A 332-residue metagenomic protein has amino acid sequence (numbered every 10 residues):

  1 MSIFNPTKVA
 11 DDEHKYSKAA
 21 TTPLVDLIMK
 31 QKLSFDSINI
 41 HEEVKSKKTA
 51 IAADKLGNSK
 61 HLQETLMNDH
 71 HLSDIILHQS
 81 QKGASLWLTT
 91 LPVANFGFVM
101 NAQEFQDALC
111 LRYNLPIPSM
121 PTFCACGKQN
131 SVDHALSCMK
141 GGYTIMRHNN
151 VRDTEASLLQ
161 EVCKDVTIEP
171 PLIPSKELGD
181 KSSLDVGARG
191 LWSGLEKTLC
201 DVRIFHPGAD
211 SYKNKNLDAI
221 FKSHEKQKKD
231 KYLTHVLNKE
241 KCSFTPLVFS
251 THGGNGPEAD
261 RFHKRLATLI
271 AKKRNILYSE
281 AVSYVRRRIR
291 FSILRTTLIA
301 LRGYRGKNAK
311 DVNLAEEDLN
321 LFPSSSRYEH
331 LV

Functional and structural regions predicted by a protein language model:
M1-L27, Q31: Amphipathic alpha-helical/coiled-coil segments positioned at domain termini
M1-P6, S131-S137, E155, D185 (+2 more regions): Short, conserved catalytic/metal-binding micro-motifs enriched in Asp/Glu and His
N5-D11, K15, P121-V151: Short Cys/His-based metal-binding microdomains
S17, T21, D165-E169, C242-S243 (+1 more regions): Short, flexible/disordered secondary-structure transition segments
A20-A52, S157: Charge-dense polyanion-binding interfaces
I38-G127, E161, P174-S182, W192-T198 (+1 more regions): Non-catalytic C-terminal interaction segments of nucleic acid-processing enzymes
A94-Q106, C138-P174, L191: Acidic-basic catalytic patches of nuclease active cores, encompassing PD-(D/E)XK and other metal-cofactor nuclease
P171, G187, R203-F205: Anionic group-transfer/hydrolysis microenvironments
